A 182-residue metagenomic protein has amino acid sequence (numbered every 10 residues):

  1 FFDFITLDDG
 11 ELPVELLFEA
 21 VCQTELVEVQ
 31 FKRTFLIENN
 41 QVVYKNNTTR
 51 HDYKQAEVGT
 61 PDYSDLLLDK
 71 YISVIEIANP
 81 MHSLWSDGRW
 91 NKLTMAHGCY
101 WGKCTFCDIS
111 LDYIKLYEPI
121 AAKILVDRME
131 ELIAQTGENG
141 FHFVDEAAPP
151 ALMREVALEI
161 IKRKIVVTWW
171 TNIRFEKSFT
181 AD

Functional and structural regions predicted by a protein language model:
F1-D52: Glycine-rich beta-alpha loop elements in corrinoid/cobalamin-binding modules across cobalamin-dependent enzymes
K32-R33, Q55, A96-H97: Generic secondary-structure boundary/loop-capping signal
V42-K54, C107, V156-K162: Short, charged low-complexity intrinsically disordered segments located at boundaries of structured domains
T48, A56-T60, D65: N-terminal export/ancillary region detector
P61-D182: Radical SAM [4Fe-4S] cluster-binding motif and immediate context
